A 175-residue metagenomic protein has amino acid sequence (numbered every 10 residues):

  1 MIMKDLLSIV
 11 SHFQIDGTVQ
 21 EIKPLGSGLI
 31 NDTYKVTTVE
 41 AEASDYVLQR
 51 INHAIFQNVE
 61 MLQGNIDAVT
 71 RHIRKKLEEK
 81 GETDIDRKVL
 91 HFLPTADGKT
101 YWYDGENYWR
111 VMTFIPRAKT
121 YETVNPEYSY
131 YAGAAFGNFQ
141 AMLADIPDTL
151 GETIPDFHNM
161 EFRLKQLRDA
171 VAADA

Functional and structural regions predicted by a protein language model:
M1-K23, V69, I73: Juxta-kinase regulatory segment immediately upstream of eukaryotic protein kinase catalytic domains
Q20-D174: Conserved ATP-binding subdomain of kinase catalytic cores across diverse folds
